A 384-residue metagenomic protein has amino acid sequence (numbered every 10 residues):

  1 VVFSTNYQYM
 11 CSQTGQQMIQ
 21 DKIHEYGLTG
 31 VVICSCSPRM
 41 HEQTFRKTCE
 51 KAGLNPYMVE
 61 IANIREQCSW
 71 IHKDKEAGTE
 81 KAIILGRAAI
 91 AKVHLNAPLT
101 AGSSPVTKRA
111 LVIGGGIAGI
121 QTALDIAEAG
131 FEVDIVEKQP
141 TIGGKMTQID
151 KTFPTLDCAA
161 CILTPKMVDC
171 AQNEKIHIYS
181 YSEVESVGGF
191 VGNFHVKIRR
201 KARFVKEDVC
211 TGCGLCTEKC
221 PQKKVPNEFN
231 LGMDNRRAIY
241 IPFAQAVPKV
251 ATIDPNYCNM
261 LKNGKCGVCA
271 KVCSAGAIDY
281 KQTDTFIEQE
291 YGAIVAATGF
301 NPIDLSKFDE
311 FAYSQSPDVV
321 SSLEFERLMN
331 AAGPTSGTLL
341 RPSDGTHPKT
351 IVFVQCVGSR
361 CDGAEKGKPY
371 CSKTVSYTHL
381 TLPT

Functional and structural regions predicted by a protein language model:
V1-D21, V31, T44-M58, N63-I64 (+6 more regions): Non-heme iron-sulfur electron-transfer modules
L28-P38: Acidic beta-strand-to-loop metal/phosphate-binding motif
C34-S35, A297-T298, V354: Short, well-ordered coil/turn residues at beta-beta hairpins and beta-strand->alpha-helix junctions within
A62-I64, K75, E80-T107, L231-N256 (+2 more regions): Glycine-rich dinucleotide-binding loop and its adjacent helix/turn
L111-E132: N-terminal Rossmann-like FAD-binding beta1-loop-alpha1 element of flavoenzymes
G116-A118, T141, T211, L215: Residue-level detector of alpha-helix initiation sites
Y377-T384: Conserved small/polar residues in nucleotide/adenosyl-binding loops
